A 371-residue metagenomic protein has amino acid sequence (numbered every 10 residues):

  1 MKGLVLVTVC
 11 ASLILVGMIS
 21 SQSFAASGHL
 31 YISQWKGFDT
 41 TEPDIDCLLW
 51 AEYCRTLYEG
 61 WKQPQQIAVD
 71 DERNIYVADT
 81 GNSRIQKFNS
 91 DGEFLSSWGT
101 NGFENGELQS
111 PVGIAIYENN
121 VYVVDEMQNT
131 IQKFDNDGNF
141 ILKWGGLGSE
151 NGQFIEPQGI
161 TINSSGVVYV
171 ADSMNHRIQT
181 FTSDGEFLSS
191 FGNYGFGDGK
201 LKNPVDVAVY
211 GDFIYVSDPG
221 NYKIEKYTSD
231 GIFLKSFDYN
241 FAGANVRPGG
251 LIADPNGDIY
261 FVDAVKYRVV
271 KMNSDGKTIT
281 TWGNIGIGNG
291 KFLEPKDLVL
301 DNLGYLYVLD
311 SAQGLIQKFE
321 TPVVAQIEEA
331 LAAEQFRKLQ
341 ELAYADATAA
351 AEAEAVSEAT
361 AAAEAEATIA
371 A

Functional and structural regions predicted by a protein language model:
M1-T8: Bacterial N-terminal signal peptides that target proteins for export
T8, E93, N139, I232 (+3 more regions): A periodicity- and composition-biased signal for non-globular, repetitive helical segments
T8, V16-G17, A353, E364: Compositionally biased, low-complexity segments
I14-Q22: C-terminal segment of classical bacterial N-terminal signal peptides
F24-I327: Eukaryotic scaffold repeat domains enriched in small/polar residues
I327-A371: Long, low-complexity, compositionally biased polyampholytic IDRs enriched for Lys/Glu and Gln/Arg
